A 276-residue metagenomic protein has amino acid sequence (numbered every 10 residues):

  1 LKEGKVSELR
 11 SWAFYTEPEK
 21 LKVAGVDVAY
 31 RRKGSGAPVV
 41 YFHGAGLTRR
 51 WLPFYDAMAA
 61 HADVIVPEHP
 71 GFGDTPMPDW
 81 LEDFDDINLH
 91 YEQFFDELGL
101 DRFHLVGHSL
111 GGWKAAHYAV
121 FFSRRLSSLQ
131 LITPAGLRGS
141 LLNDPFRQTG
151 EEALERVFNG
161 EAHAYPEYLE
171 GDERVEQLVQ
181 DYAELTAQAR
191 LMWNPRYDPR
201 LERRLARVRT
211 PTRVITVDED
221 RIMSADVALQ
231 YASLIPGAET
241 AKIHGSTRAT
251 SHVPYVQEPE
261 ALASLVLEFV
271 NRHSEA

Functional and structural regions predicted by a protein language model:
A13-F14, N143-P145, E173-R203: Hydrophobic, aromatic-rich cap/lid helix
A24-D74: Conserved HGGG/HGGXW glycine-rich cap/lid loop of the alpha/beta-hydrolase fold
F54, T210, S224-S233: Short alpha-helix in the alpha/beta-hydrolase fold that links the catalytic acid
I65-V106, V256, E260, S264: Active-site loop/oxyanion-hole signature of alpha/beta-hydrolase fold enzymes
W113-G160: Flexible "cap/lid" loop of the alpha/beta hydrolase fold
V208, V214-T216: Short beta-strand/loop motif that positions the catalytic acidic residue of the alpha/beta-hydrolase fold
E219-M223: Acidic catalytic loop of the alpha/beta-hydrolase fold
A238-A276: Catalytic active-site module of serine/aspartate enzymes centered on a nucleophile-bearing elbow/loop
